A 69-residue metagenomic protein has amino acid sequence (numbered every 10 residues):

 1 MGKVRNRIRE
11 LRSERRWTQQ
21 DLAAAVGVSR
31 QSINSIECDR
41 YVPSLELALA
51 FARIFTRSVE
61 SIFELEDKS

Functional and structural regions predicted by a protein language model:
G2, S13, Y41-V42: Short amphipathic helical patch at the helix-1/turn junction of helix-turn-helix
N6-A25: Short basic helix-loop element that most often maps to the first helix and adjoining turn of HTH DNA-binding modules
I8, L22-A23, I33-I36, I62: Conserved hydrophobic/aromatic packing and binding residues within compact polymer-binding modules
V28-Y41: Recognition helix of helix-turn-helix/homeodomain-like DNA-binding domains that insert into the DNA major groove
E46-S61: DNA major-groove recognition helix of helix-turn-helix/homeodomain DNA-binding modules
S61-S69: Short amphipathic recognition helices of helix-turn-helix/homeodomain-type DNA-binding modules
